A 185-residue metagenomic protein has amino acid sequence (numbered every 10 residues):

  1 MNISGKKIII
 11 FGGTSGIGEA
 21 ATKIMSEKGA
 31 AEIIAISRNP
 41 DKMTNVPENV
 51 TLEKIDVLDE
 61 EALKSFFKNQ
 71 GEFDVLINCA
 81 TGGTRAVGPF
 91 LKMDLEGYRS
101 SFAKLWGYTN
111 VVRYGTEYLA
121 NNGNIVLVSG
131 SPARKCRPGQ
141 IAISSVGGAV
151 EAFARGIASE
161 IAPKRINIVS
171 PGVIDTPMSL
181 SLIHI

Functional and structural regions predicted by a protein language model:
T14, A21-K23: N-terminal Rossmann NAD(P)H-binding glycine-rich loop of SDR-like oxidoreductase domains
A30-M43: Conserved glycine-rich Rossmann-like NAD(P)H-binding loop of the short-chain dehydrogenase/reductase
P47-E61: Rossmann-fold cofactor-recognition segment
L58-G71: Conserved Rossmann-fold cofactor-binding substructure of NAD(P)-dependent oxidoreductases
T81-G97: Conserved mid-core segment of classical short-chain dehydrogenase/reductases
P89, Y98-K104, N110, N124-V150 (+2 more regions): Catalytic loop of short-chain dehydrogenase/reductase
R165-D175: Conserved SDR Rossmann-fold cofactor-binding beta-strand/turn motif
H184-I185: Conserved small/polar residues in nucleotide/adenosyl-binding loops
